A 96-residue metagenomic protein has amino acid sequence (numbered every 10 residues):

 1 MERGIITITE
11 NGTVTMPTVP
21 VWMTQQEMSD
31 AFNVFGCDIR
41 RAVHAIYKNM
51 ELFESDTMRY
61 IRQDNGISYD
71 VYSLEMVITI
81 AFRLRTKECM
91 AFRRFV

Functional and structural regions predicted by a protein language model:
M1-V34, I61-V96: Positively charged, aromatic-accented nucleic-acid-binding surfaces
F35, M50-E54, L84: Amphipathic alpha-helical interaction segments
C37-R41: Key DNA-contact positions within bacterial/archaeal DNA-binding proteins
V43, Y47: DNA major-groove recognition helix of helix-turn-helix
E51-N65: Short Lys/Arg-enriched helix C-cap and helix-to-coil transition segments that create basic nucleic-acid-contact patches
